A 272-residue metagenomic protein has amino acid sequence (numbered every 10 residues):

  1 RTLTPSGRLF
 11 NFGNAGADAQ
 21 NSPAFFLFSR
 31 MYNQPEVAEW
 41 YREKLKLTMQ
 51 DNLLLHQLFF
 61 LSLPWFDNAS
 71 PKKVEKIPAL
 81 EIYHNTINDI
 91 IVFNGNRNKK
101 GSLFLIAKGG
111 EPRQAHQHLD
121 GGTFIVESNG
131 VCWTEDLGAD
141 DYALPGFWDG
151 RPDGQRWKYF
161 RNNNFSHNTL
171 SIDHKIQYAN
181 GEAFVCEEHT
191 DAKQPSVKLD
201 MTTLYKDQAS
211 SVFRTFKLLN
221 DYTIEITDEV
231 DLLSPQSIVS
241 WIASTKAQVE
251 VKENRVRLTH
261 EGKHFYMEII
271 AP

Functional and structural regions predicted by a protein language model:
R1-W133, T190-Q194, K198-D200: Carbohydrate-active enzyme catalytic cores, enriched for enzymes that act on polyanionic acidic polysaccharides
A15, Y41-K46, E135-G138, Y142-P272: CBM-like, beta-strand-rich accessory domains located in the C-terminal region of large, secreted polysaccharide-active
